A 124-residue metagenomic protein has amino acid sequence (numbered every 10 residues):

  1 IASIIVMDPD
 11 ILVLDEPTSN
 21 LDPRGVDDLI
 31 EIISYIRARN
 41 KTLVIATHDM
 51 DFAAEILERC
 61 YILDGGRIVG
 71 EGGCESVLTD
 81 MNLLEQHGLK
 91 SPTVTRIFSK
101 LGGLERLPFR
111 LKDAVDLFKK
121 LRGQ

Functional and structural regions predicted by a protein language model:
L12-D15: Catalytic Walker B motif of ABC-type/P-loop ATPase nucleotide-binding domains
P23-G25: Helix N-cap at the start of a conserved alpha-helix in ABC-type nucleotide-binding domains
T47-H48: H-loop/switch region of ABC-family ATPase nucleotide-binding domains
A53-E55: A short, surface-exposed alpha-helical micro-motif characterized by mixed small hydrophobic and charged/polar residues
G65-G66: Conserved ABC ATPase "signature" C-loop
E71-G72: ABC ATPase "signature
L84-Q124: ABC ATPase nucleotide-binding domains
